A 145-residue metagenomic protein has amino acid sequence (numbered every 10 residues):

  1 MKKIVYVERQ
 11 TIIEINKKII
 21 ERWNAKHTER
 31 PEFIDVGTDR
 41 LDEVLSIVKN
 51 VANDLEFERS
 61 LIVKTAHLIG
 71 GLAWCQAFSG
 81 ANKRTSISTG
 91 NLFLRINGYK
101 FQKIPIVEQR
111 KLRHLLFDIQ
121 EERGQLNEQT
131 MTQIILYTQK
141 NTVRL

Functional and structural regions predicted by a protein language model:
M1-L145: FIC/Doc superfamily catalytic core
